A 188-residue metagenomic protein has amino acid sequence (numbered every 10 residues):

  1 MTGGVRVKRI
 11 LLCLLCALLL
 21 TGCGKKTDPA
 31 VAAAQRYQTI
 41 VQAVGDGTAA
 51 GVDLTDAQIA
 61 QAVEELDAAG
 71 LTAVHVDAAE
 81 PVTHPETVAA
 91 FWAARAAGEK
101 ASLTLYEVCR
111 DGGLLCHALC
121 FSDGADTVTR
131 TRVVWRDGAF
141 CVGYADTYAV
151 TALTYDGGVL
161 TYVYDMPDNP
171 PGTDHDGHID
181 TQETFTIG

Functional and structural regions predicted by a protein language model:
T2-I10, L14: Positively charged n-region of N-terminal signal peptides that target proteins for export
G3, K25-G188: Mature, Sec-exported extracytoplasmic domains of Gram-positive
L19-G22: C-terminal motif of bacterial Sec signal peptides marking the signal peptidase cleavage site
